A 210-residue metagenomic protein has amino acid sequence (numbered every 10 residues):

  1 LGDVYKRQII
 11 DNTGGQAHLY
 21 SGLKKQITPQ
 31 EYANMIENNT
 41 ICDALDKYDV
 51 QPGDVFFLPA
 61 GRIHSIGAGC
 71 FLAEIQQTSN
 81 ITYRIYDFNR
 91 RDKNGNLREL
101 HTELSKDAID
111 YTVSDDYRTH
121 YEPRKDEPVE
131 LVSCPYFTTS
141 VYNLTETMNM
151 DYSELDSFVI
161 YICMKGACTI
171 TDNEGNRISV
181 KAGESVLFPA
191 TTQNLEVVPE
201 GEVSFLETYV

Functional and structural regions predicted by a protein language model:
L1-Y5: Short, small-residue-biased leader/transition segments that mark boundaries at the very start of proteins
K6-R7, K47-Y48, V55-F56, D151-S153 (+2 more regions): His/acidic/aromatic-lined binding-pocket segments of jelly-roll/cupin-type domains and related regulatory beta-sandwich
D11-G15, T138-E154: Conserved short histidine dyad/triad with adjacent acidic residue
N12-G15, R62-I81, A190-V210: Ligand-binding loop in jelly-roll beta-barrel domains
S21-D43, A73-D116, G201-V210: Double-stranded beta-helix
L45-F56, N173-T191: Short acidic-glycine-tyrosine-enriched beta hairpin
E130-L131, N149-L155, D172, V197-V198: Short histidine-centered beta-strand/loop micro-motifs that create catalytic or ligand/metal-coordination sites
N149-M150, G166-T171, S185: Short beta-strand segments in beta-sandwich/barrel cores
